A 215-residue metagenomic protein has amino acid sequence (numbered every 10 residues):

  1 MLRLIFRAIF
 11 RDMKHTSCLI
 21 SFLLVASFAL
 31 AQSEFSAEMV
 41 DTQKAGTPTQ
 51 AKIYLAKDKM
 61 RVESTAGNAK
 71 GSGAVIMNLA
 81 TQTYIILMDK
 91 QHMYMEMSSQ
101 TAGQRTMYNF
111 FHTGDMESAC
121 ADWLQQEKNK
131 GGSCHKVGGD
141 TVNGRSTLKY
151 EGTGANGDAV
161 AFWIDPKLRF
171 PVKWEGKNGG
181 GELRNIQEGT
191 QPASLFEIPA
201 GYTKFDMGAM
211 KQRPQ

Functional and structural regions predicted by a protein language model:
L2-I9, K14-H15, I20-M60, Q91-H92 (+1 more regions): N-terminal leader/targeting segments and the immediate start of mature chains
Q32-S33, M88-Q91, K130-S133, G138 (+3 more regions): Non-transmembrane domains of secretory- and envelope-associated proteins
S33-E38, K57, N109-S133: Short, basic/low-complexity N-terminal boundary segments at the transition from targeting/disordered tails
M39-T42, T65-G67, T153: Generic short beta-strand segments
K44-G46, A69, V142-N143, N156: Short glycine/serine/proline-enriched coil/turn segments at secondary-structure junctions
G46-A51, G71-G73, E127-V137: Short small/polar-residue motifs
K52-A119, A159-A161, K167-Q187: An acidic-aromatic
